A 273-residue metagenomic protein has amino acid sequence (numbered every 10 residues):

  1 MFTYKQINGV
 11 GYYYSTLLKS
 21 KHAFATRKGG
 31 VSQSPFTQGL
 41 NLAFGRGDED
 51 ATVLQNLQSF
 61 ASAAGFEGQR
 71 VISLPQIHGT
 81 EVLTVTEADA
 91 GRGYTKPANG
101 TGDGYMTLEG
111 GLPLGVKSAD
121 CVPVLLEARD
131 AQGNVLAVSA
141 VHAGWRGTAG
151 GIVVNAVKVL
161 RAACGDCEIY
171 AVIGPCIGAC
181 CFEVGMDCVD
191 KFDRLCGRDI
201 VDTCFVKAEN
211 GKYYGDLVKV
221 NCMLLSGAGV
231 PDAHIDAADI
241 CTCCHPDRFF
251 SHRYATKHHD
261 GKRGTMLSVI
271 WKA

Functional and structural regions predicted by a protein language model:
M1-A273: Active-site microenvironment for binding and transforming phosphate-containing groups
